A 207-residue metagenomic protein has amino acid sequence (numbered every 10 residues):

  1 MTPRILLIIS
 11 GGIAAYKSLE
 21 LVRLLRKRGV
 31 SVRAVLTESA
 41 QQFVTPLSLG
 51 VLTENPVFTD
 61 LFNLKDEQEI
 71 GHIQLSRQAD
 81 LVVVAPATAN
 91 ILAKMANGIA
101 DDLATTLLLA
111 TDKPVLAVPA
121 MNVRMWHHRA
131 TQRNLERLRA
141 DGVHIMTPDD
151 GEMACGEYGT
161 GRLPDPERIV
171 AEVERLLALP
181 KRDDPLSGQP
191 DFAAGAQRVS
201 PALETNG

Functional and structural regions predicted by a protein language model:
M1-A117, V123-P185, D191-G207: A cross-family phosphate/adenosyl-ligand binding-site feature
